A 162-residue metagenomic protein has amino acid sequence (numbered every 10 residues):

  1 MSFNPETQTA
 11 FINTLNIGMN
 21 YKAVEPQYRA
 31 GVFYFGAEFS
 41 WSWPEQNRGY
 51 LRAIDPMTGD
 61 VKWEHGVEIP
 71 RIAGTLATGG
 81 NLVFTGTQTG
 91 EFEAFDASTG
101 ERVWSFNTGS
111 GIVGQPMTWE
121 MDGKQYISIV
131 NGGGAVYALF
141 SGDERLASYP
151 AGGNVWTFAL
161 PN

Functional and structural regions predicted by a protein language model:
M1, T75: Conserved hydrophobic/aromatic pocket- or pore-lining residues that grip, position, or stack substrates in active sites
S2-N16: Long, low-complexity segments enriched in small/aliphatic residues
G18-P70, L76-N162: Extracytoplasmic/lumenal domain signature
